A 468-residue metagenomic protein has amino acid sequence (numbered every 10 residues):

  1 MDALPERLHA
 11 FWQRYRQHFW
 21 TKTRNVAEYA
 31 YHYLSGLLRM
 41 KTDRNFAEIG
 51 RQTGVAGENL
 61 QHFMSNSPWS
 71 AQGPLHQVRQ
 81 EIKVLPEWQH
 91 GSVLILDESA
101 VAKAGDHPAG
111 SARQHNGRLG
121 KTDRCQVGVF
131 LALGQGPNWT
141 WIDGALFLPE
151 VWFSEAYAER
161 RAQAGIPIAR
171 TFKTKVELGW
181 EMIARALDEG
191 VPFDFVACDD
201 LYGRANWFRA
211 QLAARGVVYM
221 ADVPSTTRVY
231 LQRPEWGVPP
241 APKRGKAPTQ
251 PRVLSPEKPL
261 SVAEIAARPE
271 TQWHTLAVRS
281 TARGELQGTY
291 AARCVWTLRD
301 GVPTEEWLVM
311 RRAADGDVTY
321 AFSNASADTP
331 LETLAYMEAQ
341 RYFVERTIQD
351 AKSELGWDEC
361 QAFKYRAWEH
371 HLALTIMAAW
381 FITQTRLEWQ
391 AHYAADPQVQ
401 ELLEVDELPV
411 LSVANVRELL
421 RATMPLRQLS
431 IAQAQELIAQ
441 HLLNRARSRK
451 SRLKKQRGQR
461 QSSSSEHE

Functional and structural regions predicted by a protein language model:
M1-A197, L201-A221, S225-R228, E235 (+5 more regions): Conserved, well-structured functional cores that handle cations and Mg-NTP chemistry
M1-V26, L37, L148, E155 (+9 more regions): A short, flexible helix-boundary coil/loop motif
E28-Y31, A47, C125, T319 (+2 more regions): Non-catalytic, well-ordered alpha-helical scaffold segments
L37, K41, T53, S67 (+4 more regions): Generic structural signal for hydrophobic core residues of well-folded globular domains
L96, A100, Y202, Q250-S255 (+2 more regions): Short amphipathic alpha-helical "interface-anchor" segments enriched in bulky aromatics
A100-V101, A314-D315, S326-D328, I382: Short, glycine-/Ser/Thr-/acidic-enriched flexible segments
V127, F343, T347, H370-I376: Catalytic-loop motifs flanking and including active-site residues across diverse enzymes
W307-S323, Q340-L355: A glycine-rich, aromatic-flanked flexible loop/lid motif
